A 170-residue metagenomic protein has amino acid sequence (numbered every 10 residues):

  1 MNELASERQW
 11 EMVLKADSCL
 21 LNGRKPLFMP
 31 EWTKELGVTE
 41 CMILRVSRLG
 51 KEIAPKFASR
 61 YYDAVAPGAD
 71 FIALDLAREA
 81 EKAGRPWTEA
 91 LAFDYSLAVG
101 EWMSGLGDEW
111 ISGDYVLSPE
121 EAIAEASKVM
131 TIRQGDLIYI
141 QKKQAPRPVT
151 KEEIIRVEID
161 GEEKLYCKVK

Functional and structural regions predicted by a protein language model:
M1-A80, E89, Y166: Extended, compositionally biased flexible segments
E7-E11, A66, L74-K170: Catalytic-pocket segment enriched in acidic/His residues
